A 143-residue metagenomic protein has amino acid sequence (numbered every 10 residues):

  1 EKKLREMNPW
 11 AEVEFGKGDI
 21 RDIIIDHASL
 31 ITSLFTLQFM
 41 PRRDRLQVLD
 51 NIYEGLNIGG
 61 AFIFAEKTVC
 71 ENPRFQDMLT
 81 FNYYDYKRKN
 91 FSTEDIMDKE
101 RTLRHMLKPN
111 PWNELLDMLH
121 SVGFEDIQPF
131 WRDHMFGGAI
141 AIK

Functional and structural regions predicted by a protein language model:
E1-E6: Short alpha-helix adjacent to the SAM-binding motif of class I
M7-R21: Conserved SAM-binding strand-loop segment of SAM-dependent methyltransferases
R21-I31: A short acidic, Gly/Pro-enriched loop at the edge of an enzyme's catalytic core that lines a small-molecule cofactor
I31-T32, L119: Hydrophobic beta-strand segment of the Class I
F35-F39, E66: Short catalytic micro-motifs in class I SAM-dependent methyltransferases
L46-I58: A short glycine-rich, Lys/Arg-flanked "PGG" loop and its adjoining helix->strand segment in the class I
A65-V122: C-terminal alpha-helical "lid/dimerization" subdomain adjacent to the S-adenosyl-L-methionine
L116-K143: Core SAM-dependent methyltransferase catalytic element
